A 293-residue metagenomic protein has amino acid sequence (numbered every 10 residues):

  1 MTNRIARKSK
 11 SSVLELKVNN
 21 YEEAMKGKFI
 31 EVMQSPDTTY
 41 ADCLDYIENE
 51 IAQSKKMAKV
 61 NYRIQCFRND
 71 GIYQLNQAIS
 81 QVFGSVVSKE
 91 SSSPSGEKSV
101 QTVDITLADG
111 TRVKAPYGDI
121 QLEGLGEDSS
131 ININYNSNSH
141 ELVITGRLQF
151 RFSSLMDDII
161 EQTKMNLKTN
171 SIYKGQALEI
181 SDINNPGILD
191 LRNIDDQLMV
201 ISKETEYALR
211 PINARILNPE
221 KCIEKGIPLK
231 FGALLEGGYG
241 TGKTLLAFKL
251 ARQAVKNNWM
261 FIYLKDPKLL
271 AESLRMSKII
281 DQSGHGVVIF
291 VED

Functional and structural regions predicted by a protein language model:
M1-L217, L229, L235, N258: AAA+ P-loop ATPase mechanoenzymes
D196, V200-D293: Walker A/P-loop NTP-binding motif of AAA+ ATPase domains
